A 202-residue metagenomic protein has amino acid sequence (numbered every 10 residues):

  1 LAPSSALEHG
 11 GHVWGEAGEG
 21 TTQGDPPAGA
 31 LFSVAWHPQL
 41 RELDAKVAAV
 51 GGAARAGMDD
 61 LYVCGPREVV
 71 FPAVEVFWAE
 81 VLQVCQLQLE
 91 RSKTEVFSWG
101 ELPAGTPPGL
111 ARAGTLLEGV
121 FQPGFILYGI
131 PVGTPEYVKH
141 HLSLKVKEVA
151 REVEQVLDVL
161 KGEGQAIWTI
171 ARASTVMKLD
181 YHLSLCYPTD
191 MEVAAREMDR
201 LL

Functional and structural regions predicted by a protein language model:
L1-L202: Nucleic-acid-interacting cores, centered on viral/eukaryotic replication and modification enzymes
